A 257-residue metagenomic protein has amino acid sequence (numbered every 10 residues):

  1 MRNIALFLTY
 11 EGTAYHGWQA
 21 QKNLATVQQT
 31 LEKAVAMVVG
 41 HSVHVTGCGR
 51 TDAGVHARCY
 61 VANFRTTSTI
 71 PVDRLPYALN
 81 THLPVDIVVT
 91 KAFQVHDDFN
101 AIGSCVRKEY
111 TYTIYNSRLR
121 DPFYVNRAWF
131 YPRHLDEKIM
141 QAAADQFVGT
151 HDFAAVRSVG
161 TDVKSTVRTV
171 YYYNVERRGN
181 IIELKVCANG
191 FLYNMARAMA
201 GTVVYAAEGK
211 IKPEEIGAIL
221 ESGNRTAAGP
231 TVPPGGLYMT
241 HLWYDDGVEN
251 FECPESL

Functional and structural regions predicted by a protein language model:
M1-L257: Structured-RNA-binding interfaces characteristic of tRNA pseudouridine synthases
